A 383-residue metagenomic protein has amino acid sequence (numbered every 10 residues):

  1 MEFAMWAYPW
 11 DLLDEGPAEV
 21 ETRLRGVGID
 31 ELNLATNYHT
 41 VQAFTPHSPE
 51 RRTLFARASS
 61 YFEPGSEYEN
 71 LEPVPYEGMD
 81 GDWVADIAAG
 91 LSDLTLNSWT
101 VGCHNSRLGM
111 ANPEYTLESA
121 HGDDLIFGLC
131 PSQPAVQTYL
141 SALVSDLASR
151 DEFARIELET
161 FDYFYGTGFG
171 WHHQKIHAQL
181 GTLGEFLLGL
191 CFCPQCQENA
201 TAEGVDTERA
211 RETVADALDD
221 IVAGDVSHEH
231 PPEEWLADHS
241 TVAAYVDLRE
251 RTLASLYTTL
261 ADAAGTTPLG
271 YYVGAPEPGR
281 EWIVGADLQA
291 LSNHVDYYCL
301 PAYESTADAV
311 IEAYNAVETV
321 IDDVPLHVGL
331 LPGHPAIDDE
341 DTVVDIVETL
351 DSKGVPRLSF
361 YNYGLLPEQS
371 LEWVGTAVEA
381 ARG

Functional and structural regions predicted by a protein language model:
A4-W10, T95-G102, E157-F161, L190-V226 (+2 more regions): Aromatic-lined carbohydrate-recognition surfaces of secreted/lumenal glycan-active proteins
W6, N97-D151, L190: Active-site-adjacent "subsite" loops/lids of carbohydrate-active enzymes
A18-E50, D146-R155, Q289-Y298, L350-P356: Catalytic domains of carbohydrate-active enzymes, especially glycoside hydrolases
E31-S48, D80-H121, R155-Y165: Glycine-rich, aromatic-flanked loop segments that form ligand/cofactor-binding clefts across common enzyme folds
N33-M79: Aromatic-lined carbohydrate-binding/catalytic grooves of carbohydrate-active enzymes
F44-S59, H104-D123, T160-P232: Aromatic- and acidic-residue-enriched segments that line the glycan-binding/catalytic groove of carbohydrate-active
G166, T267-A307: Substrate-binding cleft/loops of secretory-pathway carbohydrate-active enzymes
V295-V310, L330-G383: Substrate-binding cleft of secreted/luminal carbohydrate-active enzymes
